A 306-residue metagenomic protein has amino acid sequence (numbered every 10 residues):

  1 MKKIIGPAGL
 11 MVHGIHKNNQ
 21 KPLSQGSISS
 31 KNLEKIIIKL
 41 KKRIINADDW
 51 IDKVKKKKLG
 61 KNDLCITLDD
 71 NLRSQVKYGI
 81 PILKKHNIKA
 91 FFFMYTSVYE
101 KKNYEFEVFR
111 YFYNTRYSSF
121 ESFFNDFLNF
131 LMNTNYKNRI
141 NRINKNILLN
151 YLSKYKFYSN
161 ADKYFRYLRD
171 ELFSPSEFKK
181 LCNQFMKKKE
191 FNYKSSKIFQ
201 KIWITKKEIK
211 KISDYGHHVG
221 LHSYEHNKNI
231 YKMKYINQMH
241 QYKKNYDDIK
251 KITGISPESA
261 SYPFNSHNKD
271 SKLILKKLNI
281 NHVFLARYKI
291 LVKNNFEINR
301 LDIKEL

Functional and structural regions predicted by a protein language model:
M1-T67, R73-S74, F109, D214 (+2 more regions): C-terminal active-site subregion of NodB/CE4 polysaccharide deacetylases
P7-H16, K85-S266, I298: Metal-dependent polysaccharide deacetylase catalytic core of the NodB/CE4 family, i.e., the active-site-bearing domain
Q75-G79: Membrane-embedded segments
